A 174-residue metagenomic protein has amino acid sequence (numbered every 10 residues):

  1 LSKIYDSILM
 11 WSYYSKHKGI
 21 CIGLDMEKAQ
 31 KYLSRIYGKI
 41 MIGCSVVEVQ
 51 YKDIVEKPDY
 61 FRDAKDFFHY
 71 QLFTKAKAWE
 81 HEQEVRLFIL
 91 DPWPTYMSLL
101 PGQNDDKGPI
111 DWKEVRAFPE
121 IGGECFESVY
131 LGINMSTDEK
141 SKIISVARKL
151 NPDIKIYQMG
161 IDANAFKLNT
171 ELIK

Functional and structural regions predicted by a protein language model:
L1-K174: Catalytic-core loop-and-flanking beta/alpha module that positions acidic residues for ribose/phosphate chemistry
